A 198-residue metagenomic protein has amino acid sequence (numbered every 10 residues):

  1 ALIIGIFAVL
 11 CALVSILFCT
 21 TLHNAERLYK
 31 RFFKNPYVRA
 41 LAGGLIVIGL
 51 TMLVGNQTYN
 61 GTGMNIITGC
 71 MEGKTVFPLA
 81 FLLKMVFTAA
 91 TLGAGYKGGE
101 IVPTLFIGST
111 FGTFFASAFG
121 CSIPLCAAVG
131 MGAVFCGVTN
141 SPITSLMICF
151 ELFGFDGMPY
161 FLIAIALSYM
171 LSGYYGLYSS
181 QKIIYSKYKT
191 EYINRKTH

Functional and structural regions predicted by a protein language model:
A1-H198: Alpha-helical transmembrane segments and immediately membrane-proximal extracytoplasmic
